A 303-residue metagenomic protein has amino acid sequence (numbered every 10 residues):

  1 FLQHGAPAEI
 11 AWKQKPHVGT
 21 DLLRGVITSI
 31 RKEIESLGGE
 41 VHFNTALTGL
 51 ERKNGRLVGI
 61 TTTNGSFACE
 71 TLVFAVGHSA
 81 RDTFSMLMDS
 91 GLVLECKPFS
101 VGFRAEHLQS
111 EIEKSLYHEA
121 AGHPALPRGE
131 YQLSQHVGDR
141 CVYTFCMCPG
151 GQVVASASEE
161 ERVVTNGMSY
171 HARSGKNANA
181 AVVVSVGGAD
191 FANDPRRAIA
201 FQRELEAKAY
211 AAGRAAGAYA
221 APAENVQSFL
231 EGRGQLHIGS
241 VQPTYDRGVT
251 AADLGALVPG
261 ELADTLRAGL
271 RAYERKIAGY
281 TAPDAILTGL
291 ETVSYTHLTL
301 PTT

Functional and structural regions predicted by a protein language model:
F1-E40, L92, V101-R104: Conserved N-terminal/central alpha/beta ligand/cofactor-binding core
I10, V41-F43, F74, L94-K97 (+1 more regions): General beta-strand structural signal in soluble alpha/beta enzymes
F43-R56: A conserved short coil-to-beta-strand element within the FAD-binding core of flavoproteins
F67-G77: Short hydrophobic core segments
R81-G102: Central helical "cap/lid" subdomain
C96-S185: Mid-to-C-terminal "cap/lid" subdomains and adjacent gly/pro-rich loops that border and regulate access to redox
Y170-V293: Helix-rich C-terminal "cap"/substrate-channel and partner-interaction subdomain that packs against the flavin-binding
T296-T302: Conserved small/polar residues in nucleotide/adenosyl-binding loops
